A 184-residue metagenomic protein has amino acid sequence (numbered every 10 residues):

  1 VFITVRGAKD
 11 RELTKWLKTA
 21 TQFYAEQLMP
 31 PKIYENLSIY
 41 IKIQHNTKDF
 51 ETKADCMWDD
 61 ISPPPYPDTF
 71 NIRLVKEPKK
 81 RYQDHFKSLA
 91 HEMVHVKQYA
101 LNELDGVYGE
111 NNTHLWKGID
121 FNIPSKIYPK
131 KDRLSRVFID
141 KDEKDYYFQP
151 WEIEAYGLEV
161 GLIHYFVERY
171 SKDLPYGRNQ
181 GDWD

Functional and structural regions predicted by a protein language model:
V1-Y66: Auxiliary, metal-adjacent structural segments of Zn-dependent hydrolase domains
F2, Q27-N36, E103-D105, F166-P175: Surface-exposed helix-capping loop/turn segments at secondary-structure junctions
R6-G7, K79, Q83, D145: Active-site oxyanion-binding pockets that recognize sulfate/phosphate
R11, K15, Q83-D84, S88 (+1 more regions): Soluble non-cytosolic domains of exported or imported proteins
F23-Y24, L28, K97, E152 (+2 more regions): Short alpha-helical scaffold segments that flank and stabilize functional sites
K48-Q83, V96-A100, L104: Active-site scaffold of zinc-dependent metalloenzymes
K87-A100, A155: Active-site recognition of the HExxH zinc-binding catalytic motif
G109-D184: Metalloprotease/metallohydrolase-associated module, dominated by Zn2+-dependent proteases
